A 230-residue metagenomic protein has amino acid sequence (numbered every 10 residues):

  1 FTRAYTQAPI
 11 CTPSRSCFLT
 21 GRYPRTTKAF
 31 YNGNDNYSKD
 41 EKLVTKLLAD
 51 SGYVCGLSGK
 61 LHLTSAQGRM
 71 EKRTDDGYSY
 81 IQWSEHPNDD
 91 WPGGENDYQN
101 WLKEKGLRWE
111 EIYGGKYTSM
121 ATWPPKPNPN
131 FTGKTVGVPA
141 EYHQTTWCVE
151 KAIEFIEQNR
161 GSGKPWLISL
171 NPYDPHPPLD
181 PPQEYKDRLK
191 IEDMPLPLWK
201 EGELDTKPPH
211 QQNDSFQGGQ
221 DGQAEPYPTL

Functional and structural regions predicted by a protein language model:
F1-L230: Formylglycine-dependent sulfatase
